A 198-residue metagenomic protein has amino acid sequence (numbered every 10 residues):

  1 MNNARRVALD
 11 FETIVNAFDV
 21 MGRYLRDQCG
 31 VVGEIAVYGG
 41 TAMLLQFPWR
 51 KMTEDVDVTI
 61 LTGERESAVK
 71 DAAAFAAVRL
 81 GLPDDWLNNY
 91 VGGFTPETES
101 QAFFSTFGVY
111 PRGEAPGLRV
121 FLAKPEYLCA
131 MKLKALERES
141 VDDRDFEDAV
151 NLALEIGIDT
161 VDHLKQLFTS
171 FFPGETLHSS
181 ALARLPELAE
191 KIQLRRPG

Functional and structural regions predicted by a protein language model:
M1-G198: Compositionally biased terminal segments of proteins
